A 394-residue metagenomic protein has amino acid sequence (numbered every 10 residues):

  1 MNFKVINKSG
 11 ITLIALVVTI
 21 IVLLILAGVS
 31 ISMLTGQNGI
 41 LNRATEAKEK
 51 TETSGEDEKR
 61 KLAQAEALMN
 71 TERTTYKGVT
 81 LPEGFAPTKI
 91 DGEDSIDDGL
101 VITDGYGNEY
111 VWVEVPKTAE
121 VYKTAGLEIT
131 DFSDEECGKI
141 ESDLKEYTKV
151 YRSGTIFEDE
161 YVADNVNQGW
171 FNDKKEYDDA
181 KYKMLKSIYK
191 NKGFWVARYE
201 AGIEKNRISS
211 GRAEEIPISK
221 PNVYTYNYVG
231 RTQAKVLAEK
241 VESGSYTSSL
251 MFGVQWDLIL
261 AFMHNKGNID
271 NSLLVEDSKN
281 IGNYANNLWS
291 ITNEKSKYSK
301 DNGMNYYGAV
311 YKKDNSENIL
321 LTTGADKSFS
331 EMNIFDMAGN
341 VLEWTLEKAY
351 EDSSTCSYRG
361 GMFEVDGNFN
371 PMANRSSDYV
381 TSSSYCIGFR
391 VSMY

Functional and structural regions predicted by a protein language model:
M1-I11: N-terminal leader/signal peptides at the extreme start of proteins
G10-S32: N-terminal single-pass transmembrane signal-anchor helix
M33-E58: Aliphatic-rich helix starts adjacent to a transmembrane/signal segment
K50, D57-T75: Beta-strand/loop motifs with alternating small/hydrophobic and polar/acidic residues, enriched in the first structured
R73-K123, S248: GGW-centered surface loops in extracellular recognition modules
Y106-G107, E135-D336: Short aromatic-cysteine micro-motif
P116-E120, Y199-I203, L346-D352, F363-V365 (+1 more regions): Acidic glycine-/aspartate-rich tracts in secreted/extracellular proteins
V229-T232, V236, E242, T247 (+3 more regions): Disulfide-stabilized, aromatic/cysteine-rich ligand-recognition loop
